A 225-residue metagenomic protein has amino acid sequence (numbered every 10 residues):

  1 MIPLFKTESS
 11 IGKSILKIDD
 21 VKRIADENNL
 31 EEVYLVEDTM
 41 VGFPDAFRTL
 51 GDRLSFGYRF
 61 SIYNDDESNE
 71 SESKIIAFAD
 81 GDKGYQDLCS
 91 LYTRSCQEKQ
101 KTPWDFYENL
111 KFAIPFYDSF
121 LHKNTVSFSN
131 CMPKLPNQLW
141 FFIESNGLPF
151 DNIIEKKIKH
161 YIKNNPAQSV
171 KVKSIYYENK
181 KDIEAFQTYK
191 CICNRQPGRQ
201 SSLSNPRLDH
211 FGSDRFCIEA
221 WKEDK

Functional and structural regions predicted by a protein language model:
M1-K225: Phosphodiester-processing cores and adjacent nucleic acid-binding clamps
